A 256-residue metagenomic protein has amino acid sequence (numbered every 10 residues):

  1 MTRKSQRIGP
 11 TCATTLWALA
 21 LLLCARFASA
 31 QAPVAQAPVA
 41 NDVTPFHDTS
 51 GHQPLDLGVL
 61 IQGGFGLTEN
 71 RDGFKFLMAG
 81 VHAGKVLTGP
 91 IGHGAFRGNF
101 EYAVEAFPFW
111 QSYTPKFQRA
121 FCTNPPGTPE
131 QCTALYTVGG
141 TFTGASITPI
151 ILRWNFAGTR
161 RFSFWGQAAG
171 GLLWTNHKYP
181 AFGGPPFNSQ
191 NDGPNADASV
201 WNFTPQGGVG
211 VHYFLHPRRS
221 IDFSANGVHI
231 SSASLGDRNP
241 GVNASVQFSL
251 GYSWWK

Functional and structural regions predicted by a protein language model:
F46-L55, T88-F100, A157-F164, L215-I221 (+1 more regions): Short loop/turn motifs that connect adjacent beta-strands in outer-membrane beta-barrel proteins
Q53-L55, G73-A79, T141-T148, F162 (+2 more regions): Residues that define the transmembrane beta-barrel architecture of outer-membrane proteins
L57-I61, F100-A106, F164-G170, G207-V209 (+2 more regions): Membrane-embedded beta-strand positions of outer-membrane beta-barrel proteins
I61-L67, A106-S112, G144, G170-K178 (+2 more regions): Transmembrane beta-strands of outer-membrane beta-barrel pores
G63, K85-L87, W154-F156, V211-Y213 (+1 more regions): Residue-level signature of outer-membrane beta-barrel architecture
L67-E69, T133-G139, F187-D197, A233-P240: Extracellular loop and loop/strand-boundary signature of outer-membrane beta-barrel proteins
E69-F74, T114-F121, H177-F187, A233-P240: Outer-membrane beta-barrel translocator domains and adjoining extracellular loop/strand segments of Gram-negative
V242-K256: Outer-membrane beta-barrel "beta-signal"
